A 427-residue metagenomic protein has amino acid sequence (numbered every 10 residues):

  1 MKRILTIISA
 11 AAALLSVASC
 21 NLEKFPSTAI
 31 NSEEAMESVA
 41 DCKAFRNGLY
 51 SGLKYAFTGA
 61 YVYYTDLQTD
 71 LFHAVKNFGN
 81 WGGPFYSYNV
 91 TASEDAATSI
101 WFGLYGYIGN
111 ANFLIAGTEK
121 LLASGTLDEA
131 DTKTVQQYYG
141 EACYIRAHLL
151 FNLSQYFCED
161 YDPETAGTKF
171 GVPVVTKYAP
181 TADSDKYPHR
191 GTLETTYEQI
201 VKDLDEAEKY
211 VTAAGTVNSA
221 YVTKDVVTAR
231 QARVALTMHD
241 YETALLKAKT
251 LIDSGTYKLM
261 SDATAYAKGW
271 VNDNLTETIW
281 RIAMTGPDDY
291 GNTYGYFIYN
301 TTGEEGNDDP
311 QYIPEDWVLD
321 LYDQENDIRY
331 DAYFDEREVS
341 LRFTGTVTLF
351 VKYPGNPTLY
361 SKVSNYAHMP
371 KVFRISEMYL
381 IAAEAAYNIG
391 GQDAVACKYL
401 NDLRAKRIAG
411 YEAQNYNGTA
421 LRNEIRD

Functional and structural regions predicted by a protein language model:
R3, A10-A40, I200, A232 (+1 more regions): Bacterial Sec-dependent N-terminal signal peptides
C20-T69, D309, Y322-Q324, C397 (+3 more regions): Membrane-proximal, proline-rich intrinsically disordered regions
S32-E33, Y61-K76, L127-A130, F157-V172 (+2 more regions): Short, surface-exposed recognition loops and adjoining beta-strand edges that mediate ligand/DNA contacts, enriched
A44, T243-I375, A409, R422: Hydrophobic-face positions in mid-chain alpha helices that act as interaction patches
G82-F157, G191, E208-A213, V363-P370 (+2 more regions): Conserved, well-structured interaction surfaces
Y197, Y241, Q392-D393: TPR-repeat structural position
